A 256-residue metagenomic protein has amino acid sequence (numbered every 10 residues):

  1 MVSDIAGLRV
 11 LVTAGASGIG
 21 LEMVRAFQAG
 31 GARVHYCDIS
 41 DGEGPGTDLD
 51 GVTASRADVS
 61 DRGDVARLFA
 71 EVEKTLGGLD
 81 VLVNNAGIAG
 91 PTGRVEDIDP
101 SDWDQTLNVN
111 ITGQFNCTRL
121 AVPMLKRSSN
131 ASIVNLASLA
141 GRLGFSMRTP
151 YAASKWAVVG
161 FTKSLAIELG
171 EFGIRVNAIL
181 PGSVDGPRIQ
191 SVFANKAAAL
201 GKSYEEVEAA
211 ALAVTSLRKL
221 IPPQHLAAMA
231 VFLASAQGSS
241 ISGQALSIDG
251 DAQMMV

Functional and structural regions predicted by a protein language model:
D4, A89-T92, L143, K219 (+2 more regions): Short C-terminal tail/terminal secondary-structure segment of NAD(P)H-dependent dehydrogenase/reductase domains
G30-P45: Conserved glycine-rich Rossmann-like NAD(P)H-binding loop of the short-chain dehydrogenase/reductase
G93-V95, D99-L107, A211: Substrate-binding pocket helix/loop in short-chain dehydrogenase/reductase
T118, S154, T162: Active-site helix of classical SDR
S138: Residue(s) in the substrate-gating loop at a strand-loop-helix junction that position the organic substrate next
G170, R175, I241-G243: Short, small/polar-rich loop/turn modules that mediate ligand/substrate recognition or access, typified
A178, G186, K202-Q237, I241 (+1 more regions): C-terminal helical subdomain
